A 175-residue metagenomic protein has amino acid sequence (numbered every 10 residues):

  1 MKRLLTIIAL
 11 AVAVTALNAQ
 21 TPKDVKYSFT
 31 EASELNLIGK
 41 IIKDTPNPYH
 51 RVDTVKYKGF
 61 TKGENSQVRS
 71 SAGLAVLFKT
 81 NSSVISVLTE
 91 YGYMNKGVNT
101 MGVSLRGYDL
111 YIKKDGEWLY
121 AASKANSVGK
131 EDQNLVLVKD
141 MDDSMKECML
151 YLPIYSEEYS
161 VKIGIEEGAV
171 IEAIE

Functional and structural regions predicted by a protein language model:
M1-K23: Bacterial Sec-dependent N-terminal signal peptides
Q20-E175: N-terminal secretory targeting modules
